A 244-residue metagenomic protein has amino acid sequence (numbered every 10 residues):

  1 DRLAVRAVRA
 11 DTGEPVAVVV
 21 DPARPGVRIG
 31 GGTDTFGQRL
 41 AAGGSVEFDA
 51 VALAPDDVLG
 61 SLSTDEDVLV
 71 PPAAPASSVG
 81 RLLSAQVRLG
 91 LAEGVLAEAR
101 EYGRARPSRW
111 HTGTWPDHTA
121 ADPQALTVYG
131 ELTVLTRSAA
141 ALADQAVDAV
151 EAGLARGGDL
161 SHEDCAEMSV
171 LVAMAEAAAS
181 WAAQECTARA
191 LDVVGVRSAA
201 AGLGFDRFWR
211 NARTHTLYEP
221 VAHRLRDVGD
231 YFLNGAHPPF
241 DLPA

Functional and structural regions predicted by a protein language model:
D1-I29: A short core secondary-structure module
G30-D34: Short beta-alpha junctions and helix-cap segments that line functional grooves
T35-R137: Glycine-rich beta->alpha junctions and the first turn(s) of the following alpha-helix
L91, E98, E131, L135-S138 (+4 more regions): Charged, amphipathic alpha-helical oligomerization/scaffolding segments
L132, A182-R189, T216-H223: Amphipathic alpha-helical coiled-coil segments
S138-A177, L191-A199: C-terminal helix-coil-helix/basic helical segment that borders enzyme active sites and/or dimer interfaces and provides
D192-A244: Glycine-rich phosphate/cofactor-binding loops in nucleotide/flavin-utilizing enzymes
